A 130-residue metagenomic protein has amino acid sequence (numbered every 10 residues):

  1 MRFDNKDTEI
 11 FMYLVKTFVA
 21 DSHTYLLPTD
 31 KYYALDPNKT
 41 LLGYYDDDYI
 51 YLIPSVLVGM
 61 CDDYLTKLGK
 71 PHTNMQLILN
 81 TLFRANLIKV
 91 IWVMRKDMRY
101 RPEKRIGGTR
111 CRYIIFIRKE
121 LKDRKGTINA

Functional and structural regions predicted by a protein language model:
M1-A130: Extended alpha-helical interface modules used as scaffolds for assembling large macromolecular complexes
